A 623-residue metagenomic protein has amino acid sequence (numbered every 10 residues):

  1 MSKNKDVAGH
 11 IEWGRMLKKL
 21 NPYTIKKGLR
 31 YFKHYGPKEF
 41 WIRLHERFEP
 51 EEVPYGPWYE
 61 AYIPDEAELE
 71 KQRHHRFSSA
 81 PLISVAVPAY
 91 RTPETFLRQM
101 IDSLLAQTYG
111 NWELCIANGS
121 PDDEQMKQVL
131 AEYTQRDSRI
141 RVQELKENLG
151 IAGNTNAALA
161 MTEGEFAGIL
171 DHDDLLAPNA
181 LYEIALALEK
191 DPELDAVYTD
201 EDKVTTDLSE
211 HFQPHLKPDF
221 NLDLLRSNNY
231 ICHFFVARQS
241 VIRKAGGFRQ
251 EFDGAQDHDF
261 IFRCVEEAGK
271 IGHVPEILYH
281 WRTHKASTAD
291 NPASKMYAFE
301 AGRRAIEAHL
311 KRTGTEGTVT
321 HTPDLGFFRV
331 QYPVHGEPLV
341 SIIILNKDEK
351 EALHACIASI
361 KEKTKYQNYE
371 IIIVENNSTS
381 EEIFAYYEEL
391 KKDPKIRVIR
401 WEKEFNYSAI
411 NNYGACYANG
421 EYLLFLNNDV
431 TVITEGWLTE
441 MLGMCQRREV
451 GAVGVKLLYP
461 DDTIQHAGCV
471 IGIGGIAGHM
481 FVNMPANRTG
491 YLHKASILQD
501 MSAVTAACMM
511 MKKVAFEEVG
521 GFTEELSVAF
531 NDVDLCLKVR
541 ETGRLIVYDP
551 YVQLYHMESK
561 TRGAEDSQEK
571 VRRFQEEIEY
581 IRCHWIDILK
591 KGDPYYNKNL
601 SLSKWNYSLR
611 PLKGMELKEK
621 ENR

Functional and structural regions predicted by a protein language model:
I11-G14, K19-P22, A289-R303, T320-F327 (+2 more regions): Active-site-adjacent helix/loop segment of glycosyltransferases that harbors family-specific signature motifs
K33-S103, E307-E362: N-proximal low-complexity "stem/linker" segments adjacent to membrane-targeting elements
L105-E147, K361-K403: Acidic donor-binding segment of Leloir-type glycosyltransferases
L145-T162, W401-A418: Glycine-rich, basic loop-to-helix element that forms the pyrophosphate-binding segment of sugar-nucleotide handling
A152, A160, E210-S240, S408-A409 (+3 more regions): A recurrent flexible, glycine/aromatic-enriched loop bordering the glycosyltransferase active site that acts as
A167, L423: Short aromatic/hydrophobic "clamp" motif used to bind/position activated sugar donors
N179-H211, V430-I476: Conserved donor NDP-sugar-binding/catalytic core segment of glycosyltransferases
V241, E251-I277, I306, W437-M441 (+2 more regions): A short, conserved alpha-helix in the catalytic core of glycosyltransferases
